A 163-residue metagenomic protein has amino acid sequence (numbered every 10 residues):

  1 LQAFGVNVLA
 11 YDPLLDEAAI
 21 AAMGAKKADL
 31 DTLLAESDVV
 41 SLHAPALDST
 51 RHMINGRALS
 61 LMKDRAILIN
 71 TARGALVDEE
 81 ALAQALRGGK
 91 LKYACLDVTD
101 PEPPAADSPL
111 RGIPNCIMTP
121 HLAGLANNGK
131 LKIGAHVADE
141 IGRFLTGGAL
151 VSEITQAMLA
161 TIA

Functional and structural regions predicted by a protein language model:
L1-N7: Conserved anion/nucleotide-ligand pocket segment
F4, E36, E140-F144: Short alpha-helical functional segments enriched in proximate histidine and acidic residues
G5, G24-K26, L159: Glycine-rich NAD(P)-binding loop of Rossmann-like domains
P13-P109: Rossmann-like adenosine-cofactor binding region
Y93, P101-A163: C-terminal helix-to-coil terminal segments
